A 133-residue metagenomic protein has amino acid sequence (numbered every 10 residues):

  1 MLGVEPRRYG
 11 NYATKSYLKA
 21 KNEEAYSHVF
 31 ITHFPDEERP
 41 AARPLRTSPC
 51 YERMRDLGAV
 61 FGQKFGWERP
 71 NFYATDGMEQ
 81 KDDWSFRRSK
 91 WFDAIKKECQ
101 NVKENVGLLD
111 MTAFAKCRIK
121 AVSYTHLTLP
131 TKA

Functional and structural regions predicted by a protein language model:
M1-L127, A133: Glycine/proline-enriched, intrinsically flexible loops and inter-domain linkers
